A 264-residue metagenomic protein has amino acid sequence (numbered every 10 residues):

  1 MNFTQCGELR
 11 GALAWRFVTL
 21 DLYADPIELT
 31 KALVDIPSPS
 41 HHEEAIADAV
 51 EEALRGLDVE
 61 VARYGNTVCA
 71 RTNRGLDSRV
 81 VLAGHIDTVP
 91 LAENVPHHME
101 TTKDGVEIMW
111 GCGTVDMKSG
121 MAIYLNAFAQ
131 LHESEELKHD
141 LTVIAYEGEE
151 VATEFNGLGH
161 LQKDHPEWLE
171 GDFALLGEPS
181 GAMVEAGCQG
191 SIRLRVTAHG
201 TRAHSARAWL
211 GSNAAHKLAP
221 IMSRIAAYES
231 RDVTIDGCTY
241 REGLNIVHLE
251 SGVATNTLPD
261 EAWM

Functional and structural regions predicted by a protein language model:
F3, G7, L13-V81, I86 (+1 more regions): N-terminal helical capping/dimerization or prosegment-like subdomains of hydrolases acting on amide or phosphate bonds
T30, A62-G65, L91, M99 (+3 more regions): A structural signal for the main folded, soluble domain(s) of proteins
A32, N126-E133, P220-A227: Short glycine/serine- and small hydrophobic-enriched flexible loop segments
P37, L54, L82-H85, Y124 (+4 more regions): Buried hydrophobic positions in well-ordered alpha/beta secondary-structure cores of metabolic enzymes
E44, M121, E154-G159, A208-G211 (+1 more regions): Conserved strand-to-helix beginnings and helix N-cap segments that scaffold or border functional pockets
A53, S78-T142, E167: Active-site metal-coordination/substrate-binding segment of hydrolases, especially metallo-dependent peptidases
A122-G190: Acidic/histidine-rich catalytic neighborhood of metal-dependent amide-processing enzymes
K163-M264: Midchain, well-structured core segments that form catalytic/ion-binding scaffolds
